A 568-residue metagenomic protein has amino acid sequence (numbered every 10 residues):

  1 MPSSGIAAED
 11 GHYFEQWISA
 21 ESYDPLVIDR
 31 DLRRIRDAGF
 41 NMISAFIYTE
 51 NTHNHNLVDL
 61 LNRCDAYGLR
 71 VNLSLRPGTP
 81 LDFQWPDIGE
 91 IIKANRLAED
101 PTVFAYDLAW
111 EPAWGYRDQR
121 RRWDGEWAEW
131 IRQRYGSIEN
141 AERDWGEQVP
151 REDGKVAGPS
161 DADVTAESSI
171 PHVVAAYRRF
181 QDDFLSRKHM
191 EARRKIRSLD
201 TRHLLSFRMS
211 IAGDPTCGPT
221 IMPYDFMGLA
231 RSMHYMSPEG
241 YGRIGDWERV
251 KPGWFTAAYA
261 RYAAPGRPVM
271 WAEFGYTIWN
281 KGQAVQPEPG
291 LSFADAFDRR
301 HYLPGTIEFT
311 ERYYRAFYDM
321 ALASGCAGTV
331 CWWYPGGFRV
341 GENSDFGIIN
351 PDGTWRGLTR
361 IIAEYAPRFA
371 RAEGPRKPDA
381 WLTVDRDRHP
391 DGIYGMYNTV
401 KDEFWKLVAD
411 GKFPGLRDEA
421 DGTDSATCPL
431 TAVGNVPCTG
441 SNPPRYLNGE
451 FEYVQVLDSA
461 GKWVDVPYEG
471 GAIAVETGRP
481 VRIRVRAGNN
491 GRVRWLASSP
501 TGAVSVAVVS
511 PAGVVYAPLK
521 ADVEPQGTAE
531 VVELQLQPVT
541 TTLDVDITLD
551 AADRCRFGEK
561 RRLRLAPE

Functional and structural regions predicted by a protein language model:
M1-A38: N-terminal carbohydrate-binding accessory modules
V27-K93, D182-D200, L204: Aromatic-lined substrate-binding rim segments of carbohydrate-active enzymes
A98, R122-S232: Active-site neighborhood of glycoside hydrolase catalytic domains
R121-G125, S292, Y313, M320 (+1 more regions): Aromatic-rich peripheral "rim/lid" segments of glycoside hydrolase catalytic domains that contact and position glycan
R179, D183-R194, S198-D295: Glycoside hydrolase catalytic-domain groove-lining segments
G240, F274-Y302, F317-G357: Aromatic/acidic polysaccharide-binding cleft in carbohydrate-active enzymes
G513-V539: Intrinsically disordered, low-complexity Pro/Gly/Ser/Thr-rich segments with frequent PxxP/GP/PP motifs and embedded
V539-P567: Terminal connector regions
